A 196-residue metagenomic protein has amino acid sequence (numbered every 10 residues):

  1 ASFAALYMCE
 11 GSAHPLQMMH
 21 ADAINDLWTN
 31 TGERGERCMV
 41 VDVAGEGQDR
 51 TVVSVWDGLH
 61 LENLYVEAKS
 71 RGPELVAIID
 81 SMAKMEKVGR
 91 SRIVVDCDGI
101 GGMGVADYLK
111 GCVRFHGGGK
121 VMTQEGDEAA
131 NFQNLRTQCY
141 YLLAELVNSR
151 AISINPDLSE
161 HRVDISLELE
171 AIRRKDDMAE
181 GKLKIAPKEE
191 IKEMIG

Functional and structural regions predicted by a protein language model:
A1-V41, V55, K175-K184: ATPase catalytic-site recognition across NTP-hydrolyzing enzymes
S2, Q48, N134-Q138: Charged, alpha-helix-enriched surfaces in structured cytosolic catalytic cores of large nucleotide-utilizing machines
T29-T31, T51, V105: Hydrophobic alpha-helical membrane-insertion segments
R34, G45-V52: Short, flexible loop/turn motifs enriched in small residues
D57-K182: Mg2+-dependent endonuclease catalytic cores in nucleic-acid-processing enzymes, primarily RNase H-like
K188-G196: Acidic, Mg2+-coordinating catalytic module of metal-dependent nucleases/exonucleases that use a two-metal-ion mechanism
